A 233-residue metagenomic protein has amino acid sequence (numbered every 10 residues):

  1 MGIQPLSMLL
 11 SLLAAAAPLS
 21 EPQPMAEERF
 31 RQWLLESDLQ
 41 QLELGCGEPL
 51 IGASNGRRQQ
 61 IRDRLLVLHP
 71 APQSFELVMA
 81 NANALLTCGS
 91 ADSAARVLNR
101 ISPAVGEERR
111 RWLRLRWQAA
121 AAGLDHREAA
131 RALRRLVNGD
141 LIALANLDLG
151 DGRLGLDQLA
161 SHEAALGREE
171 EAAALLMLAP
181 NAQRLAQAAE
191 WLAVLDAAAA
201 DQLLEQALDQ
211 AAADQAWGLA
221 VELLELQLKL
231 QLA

Functional and structural regions predicted by a protein language model:
G2, L10-A233: Alpha-helical solenoid repeat scaffolds
